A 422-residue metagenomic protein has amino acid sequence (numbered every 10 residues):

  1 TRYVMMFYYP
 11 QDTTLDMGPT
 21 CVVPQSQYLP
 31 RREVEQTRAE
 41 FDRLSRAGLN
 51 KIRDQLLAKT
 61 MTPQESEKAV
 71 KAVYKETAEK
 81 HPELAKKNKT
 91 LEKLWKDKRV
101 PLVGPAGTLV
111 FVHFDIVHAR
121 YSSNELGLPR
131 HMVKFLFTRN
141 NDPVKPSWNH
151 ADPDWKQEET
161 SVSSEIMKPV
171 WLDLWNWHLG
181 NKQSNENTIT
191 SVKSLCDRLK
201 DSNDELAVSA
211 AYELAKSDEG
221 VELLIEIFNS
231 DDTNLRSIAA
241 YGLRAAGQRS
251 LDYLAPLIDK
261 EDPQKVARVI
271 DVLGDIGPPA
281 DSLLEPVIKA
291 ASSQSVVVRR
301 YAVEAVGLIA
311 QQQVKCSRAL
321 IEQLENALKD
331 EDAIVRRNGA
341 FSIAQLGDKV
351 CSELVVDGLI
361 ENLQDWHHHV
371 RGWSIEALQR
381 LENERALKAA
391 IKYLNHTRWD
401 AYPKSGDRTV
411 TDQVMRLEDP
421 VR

Functional and structural regions predicted by a protein language model:
T1-A106, V117-L128, F135, R139: Non-heme Fe(II) oxygenase catalytic core, chiefly the N-lobe of the double-stranded beta-helix
G18-P19, E33, K145-S147, L381 (+1 more regions): Short, charged, solvent-exposed linker or helix-capping segments at domain edges/interfaces that act as flexible hinges
V23, V112, E382: A conserved hydrophobic position in a structured secondary element of the catalytic/binding core that shapes
N50-A58, V70, W155-V162, R371-I375 (+1 more regions): A general structural signal for short secondary-structure boundary/capping elements
F111, D115-D197, A207: Non-heme Fe(II)/2-oxoglutarate
K168-N187, E205-S217, N234-R249, P256 (+6 more regions): Structural detector for internal amphipathic alpha-helices that build alpha-solenoid repeat scaffolds
T188-L199, S217-N229, Q248-D259, P278-S292 (+3 more regions): Amphipathic alpha-helical scaffolding segments comprising HEAT/armadillo-like alpha-solenoid repeats
S202-D204, D231-D232, E261-D262, Q294-S295 (+3 more regions): Short inter-helical turns and helix N-cap capping residues of alpha-solenoid HEAT/ARM repeat scaffolds
